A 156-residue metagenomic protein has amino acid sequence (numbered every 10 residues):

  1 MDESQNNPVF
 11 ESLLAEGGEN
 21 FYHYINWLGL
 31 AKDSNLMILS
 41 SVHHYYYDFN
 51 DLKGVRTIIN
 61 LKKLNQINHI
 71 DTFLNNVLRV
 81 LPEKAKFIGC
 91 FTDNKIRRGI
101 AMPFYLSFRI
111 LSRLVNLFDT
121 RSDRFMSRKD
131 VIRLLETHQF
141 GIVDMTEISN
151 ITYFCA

Functional and structural regions predicted by a protein language model:
M1-N35: Class I SAM-dependent methyltransferase Rossmann-like catalytic core, especially the SAM/SAH-binding loop
S34, Y46-I59: A short acidic, Gly/Pro-enriched loop at the edge of an enzyme's catalytic core that lines a small-molecule cofactor
S40-Y45, L64-Q66: Short beta->alpha connector loops
Y47-N50, Q66-T72: Active-site-adjacent loop/helix micro-motif of nuclease/hydrolase catalytic cores
T57-K63, F73: A short beta-strand submotif of the Rossmann-like class I SAM-dependent methyltransferase core that lines
I70-K86, D93-K95: A short glycine-rich, Lys/Arg-flanked "PGG" loop and its adjoining helix->strand segment in the class I
N94-T137: C-terminal alpha-helical "lid/dimerization" subdomain adjacent to the S-adenosyl-L-methionine
T137-I151: Conserved S-adenosyl-L-methionine
